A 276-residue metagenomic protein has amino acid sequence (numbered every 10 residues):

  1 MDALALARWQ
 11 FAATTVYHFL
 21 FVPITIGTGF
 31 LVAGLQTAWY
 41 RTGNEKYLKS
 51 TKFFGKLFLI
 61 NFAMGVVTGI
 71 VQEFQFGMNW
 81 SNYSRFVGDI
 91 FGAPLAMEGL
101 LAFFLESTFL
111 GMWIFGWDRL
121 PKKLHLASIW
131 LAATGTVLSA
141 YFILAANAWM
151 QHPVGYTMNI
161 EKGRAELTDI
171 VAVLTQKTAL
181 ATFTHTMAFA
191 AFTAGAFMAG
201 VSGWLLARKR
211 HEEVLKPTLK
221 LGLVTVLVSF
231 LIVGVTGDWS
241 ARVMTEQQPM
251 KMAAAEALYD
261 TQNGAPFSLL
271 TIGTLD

Functional and structural regions predicted by a protein language model:
M1-D276: Polytopic transmembrane helical bundles with strong interfacial aromatic enrichment
